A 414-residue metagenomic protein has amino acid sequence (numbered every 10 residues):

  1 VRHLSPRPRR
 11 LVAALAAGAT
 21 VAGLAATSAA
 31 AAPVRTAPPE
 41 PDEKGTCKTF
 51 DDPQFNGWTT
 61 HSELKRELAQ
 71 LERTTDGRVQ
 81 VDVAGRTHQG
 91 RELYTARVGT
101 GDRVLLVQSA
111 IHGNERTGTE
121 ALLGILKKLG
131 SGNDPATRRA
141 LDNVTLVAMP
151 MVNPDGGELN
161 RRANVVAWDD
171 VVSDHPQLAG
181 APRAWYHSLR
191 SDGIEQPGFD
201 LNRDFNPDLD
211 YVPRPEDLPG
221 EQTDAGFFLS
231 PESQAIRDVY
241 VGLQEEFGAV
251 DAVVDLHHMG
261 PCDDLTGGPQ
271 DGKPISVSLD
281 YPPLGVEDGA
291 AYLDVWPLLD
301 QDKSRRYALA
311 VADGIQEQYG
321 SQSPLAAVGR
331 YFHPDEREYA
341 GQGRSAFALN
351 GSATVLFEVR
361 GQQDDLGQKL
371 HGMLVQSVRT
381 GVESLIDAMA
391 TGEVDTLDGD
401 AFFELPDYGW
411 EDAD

Functional and structural regions predicted by a protein language model:
V1-P33: Secretory targeting and sorting signals
R9, V34-W58, D217-D414: C-terminal accessory segments enriched in acidic
R10, T27, V34-E92: Short glycine- and acidic-rich boundary segments immediately preceding or forming the N-terminal edge of structured
T60, G90, A110, A148 (+4 more regions): Divalent metal-coordination and catalytic microenvironments
Y94-D102: Short beta-strand-to-loop junctions in surface cap/lid or active-site-entrance loops
V98-G99, S191-I194, L209, S345-S352: Short glycine/proline-enriched loop/turn "hinge" motifs that connect secondary-structure elements and lie
D102, T117, G124-I125, L129-L293: Active-site/substrate-binding loop(s) of hydrolase catalytic cores
V104-V107: Conserved beta-strand elements of the Class I
